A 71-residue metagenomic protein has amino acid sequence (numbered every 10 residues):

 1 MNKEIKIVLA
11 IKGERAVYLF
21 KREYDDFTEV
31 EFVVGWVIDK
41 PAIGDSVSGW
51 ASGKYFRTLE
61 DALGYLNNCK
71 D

Functional and structural regions predicted by a protein language model:
M1-E14: Negatively charged, low-complexity tracts enriched in Asp/Glu with abundant Ser/Thr
M1-N2, N67-D71: Short intrinsically disordered terminal tails
R15-G53, N68-C69: Short aromatic-glycine-(Arg/Gly/Cys) micro-motifs in beta-strand/loop hairpins
Y55-R57: Conserved aromatic
E60-L63, N67: Compact, glycine/acidic-enriched structural inserts
